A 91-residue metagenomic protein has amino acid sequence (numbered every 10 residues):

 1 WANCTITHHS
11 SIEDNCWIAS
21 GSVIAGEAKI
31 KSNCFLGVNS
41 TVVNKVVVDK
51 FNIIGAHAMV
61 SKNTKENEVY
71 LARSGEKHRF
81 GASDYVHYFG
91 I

Functional and structural regions predicted by a protein language model:
W1-A72, E76-K77: Structural signal for interior beta-strand "rungs" in well-ordered beta-sheet cores of soluble enzyme domains
S74-I91: Terminal amphipathic alpha-helical/low-complexity segments used for targeting or macromolecular assembly
